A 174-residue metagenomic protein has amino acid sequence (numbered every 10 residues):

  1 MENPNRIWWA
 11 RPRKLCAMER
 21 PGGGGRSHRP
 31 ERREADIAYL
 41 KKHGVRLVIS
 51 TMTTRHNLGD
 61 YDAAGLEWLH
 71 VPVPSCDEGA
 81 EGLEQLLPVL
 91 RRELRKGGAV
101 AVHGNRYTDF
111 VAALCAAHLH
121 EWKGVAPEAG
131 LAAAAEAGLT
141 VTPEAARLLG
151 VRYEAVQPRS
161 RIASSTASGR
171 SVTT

Functional and structural regions predicted by a protein language model:
M1-A101, A113-T174: Cys-dependent protein tyrosine phosphatase-like superfamily
N105-V111: Cytochrome P450 heme-iron axial ligand motif
